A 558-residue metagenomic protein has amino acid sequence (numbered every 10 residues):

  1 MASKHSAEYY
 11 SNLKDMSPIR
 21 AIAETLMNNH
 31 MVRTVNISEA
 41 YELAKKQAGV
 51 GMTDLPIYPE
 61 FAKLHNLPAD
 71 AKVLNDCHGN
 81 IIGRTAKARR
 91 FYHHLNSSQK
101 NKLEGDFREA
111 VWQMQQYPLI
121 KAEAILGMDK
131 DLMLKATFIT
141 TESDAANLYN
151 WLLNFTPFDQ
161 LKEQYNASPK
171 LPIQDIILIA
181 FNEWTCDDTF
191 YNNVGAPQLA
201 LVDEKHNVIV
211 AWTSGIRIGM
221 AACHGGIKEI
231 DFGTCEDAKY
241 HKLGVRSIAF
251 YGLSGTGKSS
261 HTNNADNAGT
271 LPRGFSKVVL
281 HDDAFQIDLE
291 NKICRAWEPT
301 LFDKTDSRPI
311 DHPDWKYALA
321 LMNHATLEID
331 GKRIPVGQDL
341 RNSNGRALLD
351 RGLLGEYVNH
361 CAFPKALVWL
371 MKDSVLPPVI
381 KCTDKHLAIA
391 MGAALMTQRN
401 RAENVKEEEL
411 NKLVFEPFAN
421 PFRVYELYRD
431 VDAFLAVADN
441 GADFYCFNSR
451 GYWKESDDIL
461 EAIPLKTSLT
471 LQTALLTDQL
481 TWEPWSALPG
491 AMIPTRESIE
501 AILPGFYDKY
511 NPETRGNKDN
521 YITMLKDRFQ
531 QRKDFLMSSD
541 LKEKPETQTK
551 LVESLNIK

Functional and structural regions predicted by a protein language model:
A2-A69, I329-K558: Conserved NTP phosphate-binding and transfer environment spanning the P-loop NTPase/kinase superfamily
A2-D203: Long, basic/Gly/Ser/Thr-rich N-terminal segments that mediate initial subcellular attachment or targeting
P118-I125, A249, L280-H281, L367-W369 (+1 more regions): A structural signal for short, well-ordered beta-strand segments and their strand-loop junctions that often border
S168-V245: Extreme N-terminal, non-catalytic leader segments that precede Walker-type/kinase nucleotide-binding cores
R217, C235, A268-V279, V437-A442: Secondary-structure transition/capping motifs at alpha-helix termini and the adjoining loop/turn into the next element
E236-L271: Glycine-rich phosphate-binding P-loop
S247-A249, N291-R308, D458-D478: Conserved, well-ordered active-site substructure
R273-A347: Conserved nucleotide-sensing/catalytic segment adjacent to the nucleotide-binding pocket in NTP-handling enzymes
